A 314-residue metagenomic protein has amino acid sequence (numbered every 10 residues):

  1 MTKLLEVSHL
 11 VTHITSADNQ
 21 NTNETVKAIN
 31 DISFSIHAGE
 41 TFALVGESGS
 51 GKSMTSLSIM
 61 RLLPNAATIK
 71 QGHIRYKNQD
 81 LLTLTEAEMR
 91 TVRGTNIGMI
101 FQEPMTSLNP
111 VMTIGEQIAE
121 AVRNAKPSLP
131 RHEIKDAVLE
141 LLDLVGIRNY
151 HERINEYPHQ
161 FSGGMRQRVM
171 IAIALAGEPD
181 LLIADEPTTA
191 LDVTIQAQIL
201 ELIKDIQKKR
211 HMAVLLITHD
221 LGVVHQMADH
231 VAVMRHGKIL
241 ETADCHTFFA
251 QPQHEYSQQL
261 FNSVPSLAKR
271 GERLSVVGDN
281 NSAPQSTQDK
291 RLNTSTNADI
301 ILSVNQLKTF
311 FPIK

Functional and structural regions predicted by a protein language model:
K3, A17, R148-E152, C245-S303 (+1 more regions): Short catalytic/signature loops enriched in Gly
I69-D80: Conserved ABC transporter NBD signature motif
E133-E152: Conserved ABC ATPase "signature" region
A176-D180: A short, proline-enriched helix->beta-strand linker immediately N-terminal to the Walker B motif in ABC-type P-loop
V224-Q226: A short, surface-exposed alpha-helical micro-motif characterized by mixed small hydrophobic and charged/polar residues
H230, T242: Short, glycine/charged-rich "phosphate-handling" switch motifs in NTP-dependent and phosphotransfer domains
